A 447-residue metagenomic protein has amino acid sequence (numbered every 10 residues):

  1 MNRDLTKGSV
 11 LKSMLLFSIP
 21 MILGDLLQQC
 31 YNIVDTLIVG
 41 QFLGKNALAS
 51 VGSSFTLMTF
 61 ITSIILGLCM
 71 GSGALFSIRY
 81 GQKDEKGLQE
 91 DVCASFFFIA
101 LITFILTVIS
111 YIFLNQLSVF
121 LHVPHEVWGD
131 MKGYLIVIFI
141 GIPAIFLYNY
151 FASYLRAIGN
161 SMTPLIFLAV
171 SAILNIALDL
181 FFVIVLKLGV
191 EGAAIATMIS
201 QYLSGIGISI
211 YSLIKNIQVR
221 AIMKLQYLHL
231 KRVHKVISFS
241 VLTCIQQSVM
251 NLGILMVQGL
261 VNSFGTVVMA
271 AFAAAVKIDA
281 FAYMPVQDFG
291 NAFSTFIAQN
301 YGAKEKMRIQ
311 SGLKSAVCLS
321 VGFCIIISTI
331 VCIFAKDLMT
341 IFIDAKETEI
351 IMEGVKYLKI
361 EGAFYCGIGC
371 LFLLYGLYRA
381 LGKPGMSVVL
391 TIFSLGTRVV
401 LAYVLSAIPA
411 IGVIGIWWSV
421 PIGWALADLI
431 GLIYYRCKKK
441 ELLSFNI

Functional and structural regions predicted by a protein language model:
M1-S18, F76-G141, K187-V241, I297-F364 (+1 more regions): Short alpha-helical transmembrane segments in multi-pass integral membrane proteins
L5-L43, T56-G71, L75, A100-T107 (+5 more regions): N-terminal transmembrane alpha-helices
L16-D35, V137, S171, S200-S204 (+4 more regions): Transmembrane helical elements of multi-pass membrane transporters/channels
C30-L48, S118-H125, F181-L188, S248-K277 (+5 more regions): Helix-terminus/linker motif at the lipid-water interface of multi-pass membrane proteins
V39-T59, D91, E126-D130, V190-E191 (+5 more regions): Interfacial/gating helices of multi-pass transporter permease domains
L48-V108, I145-P164, A271-A335, I368-L390: Small-residue-rich hydrophobic transmembrane alpha-helices
F60-S63, T107, N175-D179, G205-S209 (+4 more regions): Hydrophobic transmembrane alpha-helices of multi-pass small-molecule transporters
C69, I138-R156, P164-A172, A193-I208 (+5 more regions): Short runs within selected transmembrane alpha-helices of multi-pass transporters and secretion channels
